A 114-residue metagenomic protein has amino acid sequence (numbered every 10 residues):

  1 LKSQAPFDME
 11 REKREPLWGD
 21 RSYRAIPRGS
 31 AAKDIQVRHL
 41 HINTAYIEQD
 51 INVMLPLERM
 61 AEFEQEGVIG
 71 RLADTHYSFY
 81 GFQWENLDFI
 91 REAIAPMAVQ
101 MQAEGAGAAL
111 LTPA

Functional and structural regions predicted by a protein language model:
L1-A114: An N-terminal assembly and electron-transfer interface module characteristic of large anaerobic redox and radical
